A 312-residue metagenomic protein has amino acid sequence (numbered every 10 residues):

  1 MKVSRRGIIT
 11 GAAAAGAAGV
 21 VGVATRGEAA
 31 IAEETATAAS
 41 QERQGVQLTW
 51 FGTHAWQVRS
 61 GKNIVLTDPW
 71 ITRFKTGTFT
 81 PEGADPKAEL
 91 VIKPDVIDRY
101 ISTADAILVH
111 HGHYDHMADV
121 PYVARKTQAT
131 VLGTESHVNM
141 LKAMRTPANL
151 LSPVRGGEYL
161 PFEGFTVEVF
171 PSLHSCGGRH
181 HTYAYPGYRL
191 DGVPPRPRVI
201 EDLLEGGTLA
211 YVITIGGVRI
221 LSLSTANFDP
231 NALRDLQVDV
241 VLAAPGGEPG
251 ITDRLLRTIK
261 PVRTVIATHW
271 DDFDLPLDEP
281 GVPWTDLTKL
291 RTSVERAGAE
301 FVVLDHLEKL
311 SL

Functional and structural regions predicted by a protein language model:
M1-G16: N-terminal secretory signal peptides and thylakoid transit peptides that target proteins across membranes
Q41-V96, L204-T225: Conserved beta-strand hairpin/beta-sheet module of binuclear metal-dependent hydrolase folds, prominently
N63-V109, H113, A118-Y122, G177-R198 (+1 more regions): Pre-active-site segment of Zn-dependent metallo-hydrolases
T67-D68, A104-G112, L132-T134, L221-S224 (+3 more regions): Active-site neighborhood of phospho(di)ester-bond hydrolases with catalytic His/Asp-centered motifs
F74, H113-M117, V138-L141, E158-L160 (+5 more regions): Active-site environment of divalent metal-dependent phosphoester hydrolases
T76, D95-L160, F165-Y183: Active-site HxH/HxHxD metal-binding segment of metal-dependent hydrolases
R145-Y159, P261-L312: Binuclear metal-ion centers of metallo-dependent hydrolases, dominated by the metallo-beta-lactamase
V193-I259: Active-site-proximal loop/helix segments of hydrolase catalytic cores
